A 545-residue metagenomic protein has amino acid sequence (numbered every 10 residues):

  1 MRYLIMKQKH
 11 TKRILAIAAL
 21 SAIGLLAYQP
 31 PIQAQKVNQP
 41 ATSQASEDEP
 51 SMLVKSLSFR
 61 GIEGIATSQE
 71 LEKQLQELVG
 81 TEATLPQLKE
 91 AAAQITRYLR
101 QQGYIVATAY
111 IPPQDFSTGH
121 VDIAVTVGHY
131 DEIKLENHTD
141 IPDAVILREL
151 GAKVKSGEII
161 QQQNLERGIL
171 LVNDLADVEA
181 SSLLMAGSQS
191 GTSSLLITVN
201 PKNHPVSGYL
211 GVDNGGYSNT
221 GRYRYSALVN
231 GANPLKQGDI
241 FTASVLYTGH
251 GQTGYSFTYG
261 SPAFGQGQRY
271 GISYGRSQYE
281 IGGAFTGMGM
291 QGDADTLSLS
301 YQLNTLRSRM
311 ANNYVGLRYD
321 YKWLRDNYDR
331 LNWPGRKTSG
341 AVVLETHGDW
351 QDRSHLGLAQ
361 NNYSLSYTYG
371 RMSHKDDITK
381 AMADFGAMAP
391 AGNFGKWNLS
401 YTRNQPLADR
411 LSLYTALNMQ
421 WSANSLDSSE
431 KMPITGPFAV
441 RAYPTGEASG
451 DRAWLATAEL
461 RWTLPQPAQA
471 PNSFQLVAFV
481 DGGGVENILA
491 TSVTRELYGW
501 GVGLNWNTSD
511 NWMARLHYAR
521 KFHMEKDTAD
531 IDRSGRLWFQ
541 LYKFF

Functional and structural regions predicted by a protein language model:
Q35-N214, V245-T253, L417: Periplasmic polypeptide-binding modules associated with outer-membrane biogenesis and secretion
G191-S193, G221-Y225, G251-Y255, D293-L297 (+5 more regions): Residues that define the transmembrane beta-barrel architecture of outer-membrane proteins
P201, G231-N233, S261-A263, L303-T305 (+7 more regions): Residue-level signature of outer-membrane beta-barrel architecture
H204-P205, P234-I240, F264-R269, L306-N313 (+4 more regions): Short loop/turn motifs that connect adjacent beta-strands in outer-membrane beta-barrel proteins
V206-G216, A227, Q237-G249, Y255-F257 (+4 more regions): Transmembrane beta-strand segments that form the barrel wall of outer-membrane beta-barrel proteins
G208-L210, D239-A243, Q268-I272, L299 (+10 more regions): Transmembrane beta-strands of outer-membrane beta-barrel proteins
V229, L299, W506, R533-F545: Outer-membrane beta-barrel "beta-signal"
R330-F474, F479-G482, E486-N487, D527-D530: C-terminal outer-membrane beta-barrel translocator/porin domains of Gram-negative envelope proteins and their
